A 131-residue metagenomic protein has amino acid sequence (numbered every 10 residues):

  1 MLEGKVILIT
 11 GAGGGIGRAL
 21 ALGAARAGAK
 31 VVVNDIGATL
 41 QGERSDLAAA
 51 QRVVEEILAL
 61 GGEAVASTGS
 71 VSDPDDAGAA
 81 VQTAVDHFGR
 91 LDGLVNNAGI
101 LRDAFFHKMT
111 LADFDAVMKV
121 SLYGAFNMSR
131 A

Functional and structural regions predicted by a protein language model:
L2-V33: Canonical Rossmann dinucleotide-binding motif of NAD(H)/NADP(H)-dependent dehydrogenases/reductases, specifically
A27-A49: Conserved glycine-rich Rossmann-like NAD(P)H-binding loop of the short-chain dehydrogenase/reductase
L47, T68-Q82, L111: The beta1-alpha1 cofactor-binding region of Rossmann-like NAD(H)/NADP(H)-dependent oxidoreductases
E55-P74: Rossmann-fold cofactor-recognition segment
I57, F105-F106, D113-D115: Substrate-binding pocket helix/loop in short-chain dehydrogenase/reductase
L60-E63, T83-N96, R102: A glycine-rich helix->loop->beta "capping" turn within Rossmann-like NAD(P)(H)-dependent oxidoreductase domains
A80, V95, M128-S129: Hydrophobic positions on the long internal alpha-helix of Rossmann-like NAD(P)-dependent oxidoreductase domains
